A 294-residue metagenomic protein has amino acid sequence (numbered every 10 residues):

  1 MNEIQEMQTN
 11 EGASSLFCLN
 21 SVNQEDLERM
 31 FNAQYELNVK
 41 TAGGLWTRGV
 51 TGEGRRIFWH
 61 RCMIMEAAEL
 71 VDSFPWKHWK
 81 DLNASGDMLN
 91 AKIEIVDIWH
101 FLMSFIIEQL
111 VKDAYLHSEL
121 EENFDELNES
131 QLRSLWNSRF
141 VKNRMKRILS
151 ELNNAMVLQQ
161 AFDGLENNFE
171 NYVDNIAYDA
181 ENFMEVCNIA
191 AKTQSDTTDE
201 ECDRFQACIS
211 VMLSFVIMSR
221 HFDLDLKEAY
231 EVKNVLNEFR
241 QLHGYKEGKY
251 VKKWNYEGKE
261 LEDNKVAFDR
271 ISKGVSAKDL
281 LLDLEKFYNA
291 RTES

Functional and structural regions predicted by a protein language model:
N2-S294: Flexible "arm" and connector segments at domain edges
